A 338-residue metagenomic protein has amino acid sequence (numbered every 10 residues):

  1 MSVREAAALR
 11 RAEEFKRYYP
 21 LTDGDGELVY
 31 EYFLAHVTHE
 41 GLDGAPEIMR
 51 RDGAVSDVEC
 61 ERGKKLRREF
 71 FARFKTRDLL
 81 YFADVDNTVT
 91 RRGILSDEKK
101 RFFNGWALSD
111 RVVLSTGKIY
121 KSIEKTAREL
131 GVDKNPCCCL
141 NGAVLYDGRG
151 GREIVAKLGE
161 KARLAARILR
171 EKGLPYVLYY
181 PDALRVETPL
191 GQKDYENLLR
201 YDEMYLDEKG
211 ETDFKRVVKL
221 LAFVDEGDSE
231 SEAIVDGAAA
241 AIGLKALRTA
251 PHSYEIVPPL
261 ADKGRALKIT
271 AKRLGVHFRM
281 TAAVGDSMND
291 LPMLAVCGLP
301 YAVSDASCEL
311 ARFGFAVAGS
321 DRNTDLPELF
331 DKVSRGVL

Functional and structural regions predicted by a protein language model:
V3-D25, V29, F33-A83: Non-catalytic pre-domain segments flanking phosphatase-related domains
E47, R62, K172-P175, Y179-V284 (+1 more regions): Conserved acidic, metal-coordinating active-site core of Asp-based, Mg2+-dependent phosphoryl-transfer enzymes
F74-T76, S96, E255-L338: Mg2+-dependent phosphoryl-transfer enzymes with acidic/Ser/Thr/Gly-rich catalytic loops
R77-D78, S109-D110, K134, V217-V218 (+2 more regions): Short, well-ordered alpha-helix to beta-strand connector turns
R92, S96-Q192: Active-site phosphate-binding/coordination module
L130-D133, N141, I242, V296-C297 (+1 more regions): Short, structured coil segments at secondary-structure junctions
K134-L140, I154-V155, E196-L198, P300-D305 (+1 more regions): Short hydrophobic/aromatic-enriched beta-strand-loop microsegments
